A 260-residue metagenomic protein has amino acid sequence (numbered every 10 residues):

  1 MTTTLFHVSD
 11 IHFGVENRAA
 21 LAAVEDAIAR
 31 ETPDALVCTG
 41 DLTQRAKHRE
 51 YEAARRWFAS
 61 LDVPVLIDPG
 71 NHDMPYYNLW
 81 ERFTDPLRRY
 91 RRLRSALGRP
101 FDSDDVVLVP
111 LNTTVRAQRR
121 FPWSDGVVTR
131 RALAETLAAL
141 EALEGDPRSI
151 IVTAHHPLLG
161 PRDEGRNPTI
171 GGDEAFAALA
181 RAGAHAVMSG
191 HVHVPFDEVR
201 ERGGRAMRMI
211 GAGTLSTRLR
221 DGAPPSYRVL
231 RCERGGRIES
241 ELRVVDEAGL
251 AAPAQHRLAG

Functional and structural regions predicted by a protein language model:
M1-F6, P100-P110, E141, G145-S149 (+1 more regions): Beta-strand-turn-beta hairpins that frame and shape the catalytic cleft of phosphate-ester-processing enzymes
M1-S60, Y76-Y77, A96, G260: N-terminal active-site segment of His-dependent metallophosphoesterases
H7-S9, L36-D41, V65-N71, N112 (+3 more regions): Active-site neighborhood of phospho(di)ester-bond hydrolases with catalytic His/Asp-centered motifs
G14-E16, Q44-R49, N71-L79, V115-F121 (+3 more regions): Active-site environment of divalent metal-dependent phosphoester hydrolases
L21-A22, E50-A54, V128-R130, R166-E174: Charged helix-capping and loop-helix junction motifs
E52-E135, A177-A180, G203-R205, V229: Extended active-site neighborhood of metal-dependent phosphoesterases/phosphodiesterases
E164-G235: Conserved beta-sheet core of the metallophosphoesterase superfamily
C232-G260: A short C-terminal boundary segment appended to hydrolase-like catalytic domains
